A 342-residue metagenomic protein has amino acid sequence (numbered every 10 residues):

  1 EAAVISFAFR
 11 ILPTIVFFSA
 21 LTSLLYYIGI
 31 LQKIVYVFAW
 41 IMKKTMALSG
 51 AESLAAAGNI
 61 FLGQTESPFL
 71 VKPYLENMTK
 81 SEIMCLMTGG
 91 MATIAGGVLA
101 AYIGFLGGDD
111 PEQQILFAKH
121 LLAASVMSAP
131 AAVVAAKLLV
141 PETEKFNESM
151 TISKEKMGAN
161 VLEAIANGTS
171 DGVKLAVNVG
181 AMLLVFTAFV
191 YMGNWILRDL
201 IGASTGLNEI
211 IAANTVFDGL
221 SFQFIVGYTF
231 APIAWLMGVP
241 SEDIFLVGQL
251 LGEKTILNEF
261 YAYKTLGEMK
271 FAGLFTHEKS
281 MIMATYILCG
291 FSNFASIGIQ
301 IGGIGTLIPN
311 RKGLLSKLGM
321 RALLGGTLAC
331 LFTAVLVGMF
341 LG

Functional and structural regions predicted by a protein language model:
E1-M46: Hydrophobic alpha-helical hairpins/lids featuring a short glycine-rich hinge
L12-L24, T93-G104, A124-V140, M182-W195 (+3 more regions): Hydrophobic core segments of alpha-helical transmembrane domains in multi-pass membrane transport and ion-translocation
K33-A47, N59, P73-E76, E163-K174 (+2 more regions): Short amphipathic alpha-helical coupling elements at transmembrane boundaries
V35-L70, K145-A164, T205-A212, F222-V226 (+2 more regions): Juxtamembrane inter-helical linkers in multi-pass membrane proteins
T45-L106, V161, G248-M320, L324 (+2 more regions): Alpha-helical membrane segments and immediately flanking helix-loop junctions that form or couple to the substrate/ion
S81, G168, G172-L183, L318-G326: Loop-to-transmembrane-helix entry motif
V126-L175: Long, contiguous bundles of hydrophobic transmembrane helices that form the permeation core of multi-pass
V173-F271: Transmembrane helical segments that form the transport core of multi-pass membrane transport proteins
